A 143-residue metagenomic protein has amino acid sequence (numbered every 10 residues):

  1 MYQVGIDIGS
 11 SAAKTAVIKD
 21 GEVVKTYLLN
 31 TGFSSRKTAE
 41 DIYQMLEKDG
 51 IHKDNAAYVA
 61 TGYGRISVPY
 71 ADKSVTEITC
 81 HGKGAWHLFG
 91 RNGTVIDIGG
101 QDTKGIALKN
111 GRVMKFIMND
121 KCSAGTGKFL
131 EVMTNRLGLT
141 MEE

Functional and structural regions predicted by a protein language model:
M1-E77: N-terminal glycine/serine-rich phosphate-binding loop of ATP-dependent small-molecule kinases, especially carbohydrate
S11-A12, D102, T126-L130: Conserved A3 ("GATE") glycine/threonine-rich loop of ANL adenylate-forming enzymes
I18-K19, I106-L108, N135: Short beta-strand-to-turn element immediately C-terminal to the catalytic PLP-Schiff-base lysine in fold type I
L29-S34, I78-A85, N119-A124: Short, acidic/turn-prone active-site loops that include or flank metal/cofactor- and phosphate-binding residues
E40-Q44, T79-W86, G127-T134, E142: Predominant activation on well-ordered alpha-helical scaffold segments within soluble catalytic domains
M45-D49, L88, N92, R136-T140: Change "in soluble alpha/beta enzymes" to "in soluble alpha/beta proteins
Y63-K115: Conserved phosphate-binding catalytic cores of ATP/NTP-utilizing and phosphoryl-transfer enzymes
R112-E143: Glycine-rich phosphate-binding loop plus the immediately following alpha-helix
